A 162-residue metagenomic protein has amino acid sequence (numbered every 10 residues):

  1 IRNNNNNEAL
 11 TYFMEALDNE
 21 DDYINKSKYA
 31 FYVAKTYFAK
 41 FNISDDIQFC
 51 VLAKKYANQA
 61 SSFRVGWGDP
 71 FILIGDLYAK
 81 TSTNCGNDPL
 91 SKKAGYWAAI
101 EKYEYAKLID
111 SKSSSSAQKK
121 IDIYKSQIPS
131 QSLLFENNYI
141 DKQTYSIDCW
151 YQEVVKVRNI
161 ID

Functional and structural regions predicted by a protein language model:
R2-N3, I24, F38-D46, G75 (+3 more regions): Short coil/turn linking the two alpha-helices of tandem helical-hairpin repeats
R2-Y12, D45-A53: Helix-turn-helix repeat elements of alpha-solenoid scaffolds
N6, Y23-K26, G66-P70, S113-S114: Residue-level recognition of tetratricopeptide repeat
E15-Y23, Q59-R64: Solenoid-like repeat scaffolds
K26-Y32, D69-I74, Q118-K119: Alpha-solenoid helical repeat scaffolds
C50-R64, S91-S115, I121-P129: TPR/TPR-like (Sel1-like) alpha-helical repeat modules
Y105-D162: Terminal, low-structured helical/coil segments at or just beyond the last alpha-helical repeat
